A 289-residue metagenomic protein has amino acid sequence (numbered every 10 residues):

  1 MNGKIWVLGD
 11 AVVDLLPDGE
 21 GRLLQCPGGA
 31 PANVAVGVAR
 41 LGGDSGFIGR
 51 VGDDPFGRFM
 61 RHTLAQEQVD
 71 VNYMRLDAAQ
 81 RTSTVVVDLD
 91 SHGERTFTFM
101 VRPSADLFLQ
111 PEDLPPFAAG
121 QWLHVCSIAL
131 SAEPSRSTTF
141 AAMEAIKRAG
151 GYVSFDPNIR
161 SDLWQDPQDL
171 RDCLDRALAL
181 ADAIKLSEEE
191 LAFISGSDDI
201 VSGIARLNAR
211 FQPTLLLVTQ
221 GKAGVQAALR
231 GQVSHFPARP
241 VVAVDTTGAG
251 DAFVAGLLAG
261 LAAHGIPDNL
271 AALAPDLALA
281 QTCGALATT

Functional and structural regions predicted by a protein language model:
M1-D70: Glycine-rich phosphate/adenosyl-contacting loop at the front of the ribokinase-like
M1-K4, E144-A145, G196, I200-T289: Conserved phosphate-binding/catalytic region of the ribokinase-like
V36, T84-D88, G224-A227: Short beta-strand scaffold segments in enzyme catalytic cores
V38, S187, G250: Short, conserved phosphate/pyrophosphate- and ester-handling motifs at nucleotide-, phospho-/glycolipid
D44-C126: Conserved N-terminal subdomain of the carbohydrate kinase-like
P115-P116, R176-A177, A209: Structural alpha-helical scaffold elements that stabilize or flank donor/cofactor-binding regions in carbohydrate
I128-R206, T214, A223-G224: Conserved beta-alpha-beta core of the PfkB/ribokinase-like small-molecule kinase fold
